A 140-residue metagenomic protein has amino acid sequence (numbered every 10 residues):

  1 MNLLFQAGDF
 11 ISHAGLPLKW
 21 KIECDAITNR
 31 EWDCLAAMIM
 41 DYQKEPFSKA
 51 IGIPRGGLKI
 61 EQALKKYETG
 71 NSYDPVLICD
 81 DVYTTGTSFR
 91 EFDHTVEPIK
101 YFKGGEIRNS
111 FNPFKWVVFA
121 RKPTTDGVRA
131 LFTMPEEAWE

Functional and structural regions predicted by a protein language model:
M1-E140: PRPP-associated nucleotide enzymes
